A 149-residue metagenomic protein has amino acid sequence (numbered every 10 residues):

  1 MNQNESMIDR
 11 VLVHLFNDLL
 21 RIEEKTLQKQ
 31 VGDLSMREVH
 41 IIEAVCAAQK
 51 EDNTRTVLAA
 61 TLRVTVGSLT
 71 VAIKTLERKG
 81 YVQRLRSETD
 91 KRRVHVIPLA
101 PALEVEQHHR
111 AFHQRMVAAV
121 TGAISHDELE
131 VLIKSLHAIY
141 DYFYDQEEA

Functional and structural regions predicted by a protein language model:
M1-G32: N-terminal leader segment of winged-helix/HTH proteins
Q3, R10, A111-A149: Terminal interaction helix/tail motif
N17, E43-K50, R110, H137: Short, locally clustered residues in the helix-turn-helix/winged-helix DNA-binding domain
E24-T65: N-terminal helix-turn-helix DNA-binding core of bacterial DNA-binding proteins
R55-T56, G67, K74, V94: Residues within helix-turn-helix
S68, A72-T75, K79, S135: Residues within the DNA-recognition helix of helix-turn-helix
K74-E130: Charged, amphipathic alpha-helical coiled-coil/dimerization segments
